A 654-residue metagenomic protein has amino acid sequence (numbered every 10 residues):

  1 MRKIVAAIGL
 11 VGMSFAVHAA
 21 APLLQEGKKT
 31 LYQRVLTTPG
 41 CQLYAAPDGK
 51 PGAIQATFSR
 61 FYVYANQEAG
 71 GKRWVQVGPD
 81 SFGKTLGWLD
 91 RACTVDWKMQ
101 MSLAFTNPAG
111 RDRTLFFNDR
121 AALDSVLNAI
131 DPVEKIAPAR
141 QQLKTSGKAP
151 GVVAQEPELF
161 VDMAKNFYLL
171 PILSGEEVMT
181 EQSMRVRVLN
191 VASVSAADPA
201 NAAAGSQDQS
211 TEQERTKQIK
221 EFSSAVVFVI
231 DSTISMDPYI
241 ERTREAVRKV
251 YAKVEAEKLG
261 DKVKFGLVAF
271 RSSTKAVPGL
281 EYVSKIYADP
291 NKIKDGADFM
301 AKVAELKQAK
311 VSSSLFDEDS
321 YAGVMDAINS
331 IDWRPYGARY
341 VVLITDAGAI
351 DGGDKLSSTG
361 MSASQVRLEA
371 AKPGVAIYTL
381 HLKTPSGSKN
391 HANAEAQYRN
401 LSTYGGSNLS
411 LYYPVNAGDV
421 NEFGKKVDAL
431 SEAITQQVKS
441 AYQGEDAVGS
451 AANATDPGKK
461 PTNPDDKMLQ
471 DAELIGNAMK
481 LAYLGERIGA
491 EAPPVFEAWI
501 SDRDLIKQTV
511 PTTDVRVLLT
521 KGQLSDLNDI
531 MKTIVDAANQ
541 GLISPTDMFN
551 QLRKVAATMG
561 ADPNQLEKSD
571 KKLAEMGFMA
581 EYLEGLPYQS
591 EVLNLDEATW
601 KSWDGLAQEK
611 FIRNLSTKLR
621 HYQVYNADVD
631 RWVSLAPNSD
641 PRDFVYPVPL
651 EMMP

Functional and structural regions predicted by a protein language model:
M1-H18: Gram-negative bacterial Sec-dependent N-terminal signal peptides
P51-A92, R140-V186, V194: SH3/SH3-like beta-barrel superfamily modules
F82-G83, T94-D96, S232-D237, R271-V277 (+6 more regions): Solvent-exposed loop/turn segments at secondary-structure junctions within structured extracellular/periplasmic domains
M163-V227, T233-E241, K253-A256: Acidic, polar low-complexity linker/tail segments
K220-D289, V324, V341-V342: Von Willebrand factor
S224, G260-G266, Q308, W333-V341 (+3 more regions): Loop/turn elements at helix/coil->beta-strand transitions in domains of secreted/extracellular proteins
Y287-R339, A349, K383, S388-N390: Von Willebrand factor
L368-E369, L382-P654: P/S/T/G-enriched low-complexity
